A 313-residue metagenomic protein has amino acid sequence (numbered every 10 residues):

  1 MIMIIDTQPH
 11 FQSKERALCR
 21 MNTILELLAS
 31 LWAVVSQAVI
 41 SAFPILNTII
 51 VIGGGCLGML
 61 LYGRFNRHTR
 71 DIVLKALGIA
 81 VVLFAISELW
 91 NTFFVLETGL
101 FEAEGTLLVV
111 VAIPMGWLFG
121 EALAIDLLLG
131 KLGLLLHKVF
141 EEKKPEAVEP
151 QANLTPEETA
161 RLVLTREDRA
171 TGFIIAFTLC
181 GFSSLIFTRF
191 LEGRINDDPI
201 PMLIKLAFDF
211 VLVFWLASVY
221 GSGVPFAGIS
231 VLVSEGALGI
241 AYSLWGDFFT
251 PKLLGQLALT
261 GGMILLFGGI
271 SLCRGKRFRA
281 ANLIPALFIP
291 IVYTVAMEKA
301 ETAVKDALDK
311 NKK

Functional and structural regions predicted by a protein language model:
Q8-A42, K305-K313: Short, strongly hydrophobic alpha-helical membrane anchors
L31, V35, L61, F65 (+9 more regions): Hydrophobic alpha-helical segments of integral membrane proteins, encompassing both true transmembrane helices
I40-V51, T106-L108, I195-I204, P251-G262: Structural signature of hydrophobic alpha-helical transmembrane segments
L46, I50-G54, G58, Y62 (+17 more regions): Alpha-helical transmembrane segments in multi-pass membrane proteins
L57-D71, L89-F94, W215-L259, S271-R277: Transmembrane-helix boundary and interhelical-loop signature of multi-pass inner-membrane proteins
L77-F93: A generic, lipid-embedded transmembrane alpha helix
V82-A85, L96-L154, L162-A170, L254 (+3 more regions): Juxtamembrane transmembrane-helix boundary motif
K138-L244: Helix-loop-helix junctions within the multi-pass membrane cores of secondary transporters/permeases
